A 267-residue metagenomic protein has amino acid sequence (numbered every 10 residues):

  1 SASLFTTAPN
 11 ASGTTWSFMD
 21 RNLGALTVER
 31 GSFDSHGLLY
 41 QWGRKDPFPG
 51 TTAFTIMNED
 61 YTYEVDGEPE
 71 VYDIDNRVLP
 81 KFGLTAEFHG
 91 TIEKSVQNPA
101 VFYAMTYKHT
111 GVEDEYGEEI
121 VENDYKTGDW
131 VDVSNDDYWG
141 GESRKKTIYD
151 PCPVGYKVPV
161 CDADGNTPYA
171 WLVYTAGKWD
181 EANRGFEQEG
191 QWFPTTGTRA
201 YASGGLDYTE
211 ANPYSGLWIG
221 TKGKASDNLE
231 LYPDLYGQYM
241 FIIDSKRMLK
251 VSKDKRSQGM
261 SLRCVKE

Functional and structural regions predicted by a protein language model:
S1-K146, G223, R256-E267: Short, compositionally biased
L23-A25, P99, Y107-E267: C-terminal, surface-exposed recognition/capping segments
